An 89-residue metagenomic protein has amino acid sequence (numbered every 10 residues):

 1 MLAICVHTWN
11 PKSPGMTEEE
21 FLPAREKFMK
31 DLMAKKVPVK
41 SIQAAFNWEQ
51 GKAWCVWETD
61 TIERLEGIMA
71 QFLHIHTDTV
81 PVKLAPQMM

Functional and structural regions predicted by a protein language model:
M1-K52, I62-G67, L84-M89: Short S/T/G/P-rich N-terminal loop/turn motif that feeds into the first structured element of a domain
V56-E58: Short hydrophobic/aromatic beta-strand micro-patches that form the beta-sheet surface supporting nucleotide- or nucleic
M69-Q71: "Short basic amphipathic alpha-helical interaction patches in structured regions
H74-P86: Conserved short beta-strand edge segments in small beta-sheet-based binding/regulatory domains
